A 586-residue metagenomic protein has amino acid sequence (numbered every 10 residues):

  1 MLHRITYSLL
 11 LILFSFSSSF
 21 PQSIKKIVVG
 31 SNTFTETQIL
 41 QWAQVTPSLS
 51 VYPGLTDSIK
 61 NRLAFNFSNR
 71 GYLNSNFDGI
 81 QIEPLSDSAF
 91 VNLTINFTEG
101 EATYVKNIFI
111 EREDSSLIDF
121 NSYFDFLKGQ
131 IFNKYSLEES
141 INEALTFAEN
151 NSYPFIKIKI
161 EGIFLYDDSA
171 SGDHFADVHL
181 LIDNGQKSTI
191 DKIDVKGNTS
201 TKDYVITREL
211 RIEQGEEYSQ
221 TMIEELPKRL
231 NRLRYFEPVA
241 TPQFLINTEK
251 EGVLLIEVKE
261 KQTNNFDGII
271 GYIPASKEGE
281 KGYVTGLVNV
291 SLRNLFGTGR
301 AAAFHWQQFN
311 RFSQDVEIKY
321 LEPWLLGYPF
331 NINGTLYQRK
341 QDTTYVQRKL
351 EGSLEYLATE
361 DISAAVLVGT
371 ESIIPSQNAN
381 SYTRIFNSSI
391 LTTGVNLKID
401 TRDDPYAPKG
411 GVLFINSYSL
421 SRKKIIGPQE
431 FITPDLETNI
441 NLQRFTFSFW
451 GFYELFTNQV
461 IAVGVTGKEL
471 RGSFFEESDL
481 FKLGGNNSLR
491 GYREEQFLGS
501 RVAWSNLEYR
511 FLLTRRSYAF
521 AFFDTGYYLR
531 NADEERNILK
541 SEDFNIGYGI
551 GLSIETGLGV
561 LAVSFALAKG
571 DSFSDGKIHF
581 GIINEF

Functional and structural regions predicted by a protein language model:
L2, F20-S276, Y283, N289 (+6 more regions): Periplasmic polypeptide-binding modules associated with outer-membrane biogenesis and secretion
I5-S17: Sec-dependent N-terminal signal peptides
E36-Q38, L117-D119, T201-V205, I374-S376 (+3 more regions): Short acidic/His/Gly/Ser-rich catalytic and metal-binding motifs that mark active-site loops of diverse hydrolases
S48, Y104-N107, S188-D191, N265-G268 (+5 more regions): Short small-residue beta-strand/loop micro-motif enriched in glycine and branched aliphatics
L117, S219-I415, L483, L498-V502 (+1 more regions): Gram-negative/organellar outer-membrane beta-barrel architecture
L165-Y166, I373, I390, Y528-L529: Short, active-site-adjacent cap segments at secondary-structure transitions
L210, G282-S291, A303-Q308, F312-S313 (+2 more regions): C-terminal transmembrane beta-barrel domains of outer membrane proteins
